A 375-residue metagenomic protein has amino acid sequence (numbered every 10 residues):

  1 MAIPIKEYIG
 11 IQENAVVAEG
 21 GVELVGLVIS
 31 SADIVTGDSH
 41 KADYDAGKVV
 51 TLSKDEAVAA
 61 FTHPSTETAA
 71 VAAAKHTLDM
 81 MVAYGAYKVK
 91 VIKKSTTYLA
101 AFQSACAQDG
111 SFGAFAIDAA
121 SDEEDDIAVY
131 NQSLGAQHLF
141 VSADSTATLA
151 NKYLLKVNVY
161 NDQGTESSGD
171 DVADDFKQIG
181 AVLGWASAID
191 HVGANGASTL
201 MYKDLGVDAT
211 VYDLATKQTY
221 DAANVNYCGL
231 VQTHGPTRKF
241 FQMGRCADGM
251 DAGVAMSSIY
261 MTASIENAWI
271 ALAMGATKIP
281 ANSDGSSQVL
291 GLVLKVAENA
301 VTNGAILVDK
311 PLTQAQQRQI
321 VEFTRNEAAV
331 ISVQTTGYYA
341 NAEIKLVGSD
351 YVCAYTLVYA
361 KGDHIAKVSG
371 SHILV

Functional and structural regions predicted by a protein language model:
M1-V375: Surface-exposed assembly/interface segments
